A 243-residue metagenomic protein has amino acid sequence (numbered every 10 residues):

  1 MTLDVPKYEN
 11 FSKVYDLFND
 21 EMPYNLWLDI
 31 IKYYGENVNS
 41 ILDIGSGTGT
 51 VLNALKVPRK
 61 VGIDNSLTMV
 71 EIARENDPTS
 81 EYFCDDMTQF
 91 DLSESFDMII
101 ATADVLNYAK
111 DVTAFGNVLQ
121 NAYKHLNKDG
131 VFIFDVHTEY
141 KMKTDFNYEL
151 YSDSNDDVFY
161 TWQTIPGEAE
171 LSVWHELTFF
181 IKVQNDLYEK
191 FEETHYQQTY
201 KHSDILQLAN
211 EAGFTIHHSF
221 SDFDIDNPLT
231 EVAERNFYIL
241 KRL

Functional and structural regions predicted by a protein language model:
M1-V38: Conserved class I S-adenosyl-L-methionine
V38-G47: Conserved class I S-adenosyl-L-methionine
T48-Q89: Class I SAM-dependent methyltransferase SAM/SAH-binding core
T88-M98: A short acidic, Gly/Pro-enriched loop at the edge of an enzyme's catalytic core that lines a small-molecule cofactor
D97-T113: A short SAM/SAH-binding and catalytic strip from SAM-dependent methyltransferases
G116-K128: A short glycine-rich, Lys/Arg-flanked "PGG" loop and its adjoining helix->strand segment in the class I
I133-L206: SAM-dependent methyltransferase
H202-L243: C-terminal lobe and adjacent flexible extensions of AdoMet/dcAdoMet transferase-like proteins
